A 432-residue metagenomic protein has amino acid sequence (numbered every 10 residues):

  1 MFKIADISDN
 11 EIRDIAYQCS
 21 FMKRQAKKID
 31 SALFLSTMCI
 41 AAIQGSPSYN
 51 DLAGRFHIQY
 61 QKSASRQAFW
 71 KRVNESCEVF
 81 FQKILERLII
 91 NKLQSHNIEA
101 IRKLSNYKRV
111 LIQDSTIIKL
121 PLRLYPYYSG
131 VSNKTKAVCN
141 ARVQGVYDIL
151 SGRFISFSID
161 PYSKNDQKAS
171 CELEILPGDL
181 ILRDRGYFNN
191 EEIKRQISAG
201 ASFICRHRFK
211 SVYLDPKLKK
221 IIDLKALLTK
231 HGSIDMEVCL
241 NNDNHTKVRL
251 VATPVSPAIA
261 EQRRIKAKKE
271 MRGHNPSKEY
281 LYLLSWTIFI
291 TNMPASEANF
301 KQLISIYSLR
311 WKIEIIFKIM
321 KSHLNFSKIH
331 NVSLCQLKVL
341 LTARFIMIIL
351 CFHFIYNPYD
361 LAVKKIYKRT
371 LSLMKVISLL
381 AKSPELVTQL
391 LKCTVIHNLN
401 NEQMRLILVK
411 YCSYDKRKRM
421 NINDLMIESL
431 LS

Functional and structural regions predicted by a protein language model:
M1-Y49, R55, Q59, S63-A64 (+7 more regions): Single, function-defining residue in the core of a domain
Q94-E99: Primarily marks folded extracellular/lumenal domains of secretory and cell-surface proteins
